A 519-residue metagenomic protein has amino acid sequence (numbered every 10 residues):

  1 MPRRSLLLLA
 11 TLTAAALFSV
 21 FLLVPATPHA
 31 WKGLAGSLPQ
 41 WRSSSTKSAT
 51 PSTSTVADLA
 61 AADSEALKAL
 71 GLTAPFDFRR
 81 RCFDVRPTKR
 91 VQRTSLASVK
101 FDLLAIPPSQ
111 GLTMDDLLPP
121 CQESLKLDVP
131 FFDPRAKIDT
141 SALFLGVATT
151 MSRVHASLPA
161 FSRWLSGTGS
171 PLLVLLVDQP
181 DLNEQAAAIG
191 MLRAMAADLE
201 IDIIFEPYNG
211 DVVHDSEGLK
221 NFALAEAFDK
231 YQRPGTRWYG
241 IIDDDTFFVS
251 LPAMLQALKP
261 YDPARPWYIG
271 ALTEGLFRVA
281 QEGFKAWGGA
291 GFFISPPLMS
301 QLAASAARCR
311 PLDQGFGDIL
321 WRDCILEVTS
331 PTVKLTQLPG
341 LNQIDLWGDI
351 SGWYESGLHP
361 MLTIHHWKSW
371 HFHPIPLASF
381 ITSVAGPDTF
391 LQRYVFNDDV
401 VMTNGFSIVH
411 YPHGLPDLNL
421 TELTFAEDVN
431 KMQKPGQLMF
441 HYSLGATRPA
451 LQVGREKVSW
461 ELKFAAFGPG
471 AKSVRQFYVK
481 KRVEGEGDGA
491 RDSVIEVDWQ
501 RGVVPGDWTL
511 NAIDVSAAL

Functional and structural regions predicted by a protein language model:
M1-D84, T88: N-terminal signal-anchor transmembrane helix specifying type II single-pass membrane topology of secretory-pathway
P2-L7, T403-L519: Extended non-globular C-terminal regions
S5, T246-K334, L338-G348, G352-H359 (+3 more regions): Conserved catalytic core of nucleotide-sugar-dependent glycosyltransferases
K137-T140, P159-L172: Short, acidic, metal-binding catalytic loop of nucleotide-sugar glycosyltransferases
A142-S152: A conserved hydrophobic helix/loop-capping motif in glycosyltransferases and polysaccharide synthases
L176-R237, V249-P252: Active-site-proximal specificity loops/subdomain of glycosyltransferases
W238-I242: Short aromatic-hydrophobic micro-motifs that form the base-stacking/packing surface for donor nucleotide recognition
K368-V429: Charged, amphipathic alpha-helical linkers/stalks
